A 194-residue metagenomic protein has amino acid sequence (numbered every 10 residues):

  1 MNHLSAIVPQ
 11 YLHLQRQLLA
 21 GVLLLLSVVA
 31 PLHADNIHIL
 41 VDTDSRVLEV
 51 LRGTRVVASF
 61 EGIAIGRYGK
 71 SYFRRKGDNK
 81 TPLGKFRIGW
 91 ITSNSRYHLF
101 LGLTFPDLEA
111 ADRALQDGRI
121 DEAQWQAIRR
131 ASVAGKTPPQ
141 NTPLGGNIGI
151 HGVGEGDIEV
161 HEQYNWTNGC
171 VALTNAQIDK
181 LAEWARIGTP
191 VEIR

Functional and structural regions predicted by a protein language model:
H3-L19: Bacterial N-terminal signal peptides that target proteins for export
Q17-V28: Bacterial N-terminal signal peptides
A30-A34: Sec/Tat signal peptide C-region and signal peptidase I cleavage site
D35-I37, E61, I65-W90, N175-K180: N-terminal post-signal-peptidase region of extra-cytosolic proteins
I37, V47, G169: Conserved beta-strand and immediately adjacent loop positions that scaffold enzyme active sites
D42-I63: N-terminal targeting signals for Sec/Tat export/insertion, comprising classic cleavable signal peptides
S45-V47, K85, N147: Structural motif
K80, W90, N94-R194: Exported/periplasmic cell-wall-interacting domains
